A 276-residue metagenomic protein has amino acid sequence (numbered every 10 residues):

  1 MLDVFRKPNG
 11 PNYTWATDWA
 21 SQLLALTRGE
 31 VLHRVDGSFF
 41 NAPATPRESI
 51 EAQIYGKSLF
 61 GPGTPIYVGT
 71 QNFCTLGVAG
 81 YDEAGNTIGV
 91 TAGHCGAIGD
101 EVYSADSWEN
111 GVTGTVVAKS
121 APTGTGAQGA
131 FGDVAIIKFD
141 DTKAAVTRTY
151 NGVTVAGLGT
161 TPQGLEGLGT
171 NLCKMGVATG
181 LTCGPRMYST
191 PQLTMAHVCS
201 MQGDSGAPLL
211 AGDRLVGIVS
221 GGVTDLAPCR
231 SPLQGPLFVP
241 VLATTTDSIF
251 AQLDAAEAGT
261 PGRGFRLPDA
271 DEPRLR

Functional and structural regions predicted by a protein language model:
M1-T87, D100-T115, L267-R276: Protease-domain processing segments flanking chymotrypsin-fold serine proteases, especially trypsin-like
Y13, L32, F40, L59 (+10 more regions): Polar low-complexity intrinsically disordered regions enriched in Ser/Thr and small residues
V68-T190, A211-G212, L275: Serine endopeptidase catalytic core focused on the charge-relay Asp
A97-D100, D204-S205, T224-A227: A short local loop/turn or secondary-structure capping micro-motif enriched for an aromatic residue
V112-V116, T123-G126, F139-G157, G221-R276: C-terminal cap/linker of serine protease catalytic domains
M195: FAD-site-proximal beta/loop scaffold in flavoenzymes
C199-V219, V223: Catalytic nucleophile loop of clan PA
